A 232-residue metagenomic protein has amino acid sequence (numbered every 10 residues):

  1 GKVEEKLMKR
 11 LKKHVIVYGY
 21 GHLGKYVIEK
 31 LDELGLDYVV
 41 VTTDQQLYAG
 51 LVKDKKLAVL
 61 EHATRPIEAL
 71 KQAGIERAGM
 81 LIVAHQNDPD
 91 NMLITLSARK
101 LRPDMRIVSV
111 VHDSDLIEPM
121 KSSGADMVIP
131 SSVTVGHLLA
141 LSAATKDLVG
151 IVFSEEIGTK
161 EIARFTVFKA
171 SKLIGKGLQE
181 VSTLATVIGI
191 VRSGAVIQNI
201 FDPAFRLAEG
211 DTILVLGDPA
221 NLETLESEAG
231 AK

Functional and structural regions predicted by a protein language model:
G1-K232: Cytosolic regulatory regions of ion transport systems
